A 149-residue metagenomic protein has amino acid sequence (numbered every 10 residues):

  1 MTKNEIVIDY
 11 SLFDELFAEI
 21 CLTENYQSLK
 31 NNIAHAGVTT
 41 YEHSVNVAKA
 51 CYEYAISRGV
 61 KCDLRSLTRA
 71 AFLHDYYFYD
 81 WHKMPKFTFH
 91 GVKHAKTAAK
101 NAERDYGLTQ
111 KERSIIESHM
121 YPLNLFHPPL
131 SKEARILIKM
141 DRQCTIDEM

Functional and structural regions predicted by a protein language model:
M1-M149: Metal-dependent phosphohydrolase cores
